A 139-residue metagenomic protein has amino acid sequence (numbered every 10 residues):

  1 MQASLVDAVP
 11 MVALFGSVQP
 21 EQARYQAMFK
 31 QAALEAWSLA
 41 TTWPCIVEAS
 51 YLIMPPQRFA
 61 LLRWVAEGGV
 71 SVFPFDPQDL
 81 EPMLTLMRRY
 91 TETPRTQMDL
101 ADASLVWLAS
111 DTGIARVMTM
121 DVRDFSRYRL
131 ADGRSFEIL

Functional and structural regions predicted by a protein language model:
M1, S110-L139: Acidic, PIN/NYN-like endoribonuclease modules and their adjacent C-terminal/linker elements
M1-L39, L52-R63, A131-D132: Short, well-structured N-terminal submotif of metal-dependent ribonuclease cores
A8, W43, D99-A103: Conserved glycosyltransferase catalytic-site signature
V9-P10, P44, Q78, R123: Alpha-helix/helix-capping structural signal
L34-L39, G69-S71, D111-R116: Short active-site oxyanion
P44, S50, P56-Q78: Active-site-proximal, substrate-binding regions of enzyme catalytic domains and RNA-binding/basic surfaces
E67-G69, D76-E81, M87, T93-P94 (+1 more regions): Short acidic, glycine/proline-enriched helix-loop-strand junctions
F73-R116, M120: Active-site neighborhoods of divalent-metal-dependent phosphate/nucleic-acid chemistry enzymes
